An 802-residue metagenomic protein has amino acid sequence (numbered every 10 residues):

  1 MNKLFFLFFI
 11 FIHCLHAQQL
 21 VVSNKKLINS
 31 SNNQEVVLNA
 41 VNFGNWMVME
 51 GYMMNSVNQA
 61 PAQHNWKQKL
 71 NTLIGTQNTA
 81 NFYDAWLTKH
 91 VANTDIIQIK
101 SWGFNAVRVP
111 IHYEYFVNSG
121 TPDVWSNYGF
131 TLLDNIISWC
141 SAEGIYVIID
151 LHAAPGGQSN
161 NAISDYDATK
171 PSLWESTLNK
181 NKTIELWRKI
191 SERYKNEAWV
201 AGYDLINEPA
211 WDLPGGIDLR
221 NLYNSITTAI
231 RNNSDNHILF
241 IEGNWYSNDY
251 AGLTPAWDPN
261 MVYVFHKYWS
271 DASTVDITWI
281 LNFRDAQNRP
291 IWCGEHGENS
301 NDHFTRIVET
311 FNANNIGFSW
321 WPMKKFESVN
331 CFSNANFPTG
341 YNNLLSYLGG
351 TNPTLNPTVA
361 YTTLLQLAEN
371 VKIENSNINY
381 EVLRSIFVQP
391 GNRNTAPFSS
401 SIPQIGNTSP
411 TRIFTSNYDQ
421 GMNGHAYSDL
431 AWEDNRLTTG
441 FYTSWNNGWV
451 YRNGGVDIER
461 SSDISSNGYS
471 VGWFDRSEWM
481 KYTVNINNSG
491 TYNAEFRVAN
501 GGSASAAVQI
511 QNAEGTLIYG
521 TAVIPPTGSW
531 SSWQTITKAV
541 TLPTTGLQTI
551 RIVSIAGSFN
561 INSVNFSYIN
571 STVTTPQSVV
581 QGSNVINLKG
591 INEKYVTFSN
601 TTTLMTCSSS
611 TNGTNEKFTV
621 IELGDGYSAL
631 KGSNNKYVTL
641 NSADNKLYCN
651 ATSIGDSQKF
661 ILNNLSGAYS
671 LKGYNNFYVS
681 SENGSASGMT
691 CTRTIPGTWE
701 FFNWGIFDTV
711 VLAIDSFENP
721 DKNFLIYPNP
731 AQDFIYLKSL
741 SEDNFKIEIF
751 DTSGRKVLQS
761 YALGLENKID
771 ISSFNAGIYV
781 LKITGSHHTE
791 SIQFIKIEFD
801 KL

Functional and structural regions predicted by a protein language model:
M1-Q18, E798-L802: Bacterial Sec-dependent N-terminal signal peptides
F6, D715-Y727, A731-L802: C-terminal outer-membrane/trafficking sorting elements
L20, E175-F326, N330-S346: Extracellular glycoside hydrolase catalytic/binding regions
V22-S30, E35-L38, N42-A251: Active-site mouth of glycoside hydrolases
R306, T310-G406: Aromatic-rich peripheral "rim/lid" segments of glycoside hydrolase catalytic domains that contact and position glycan
S385-T574: Extracytoplasmic
M480-Y482, I536-K538, E616, Q658 (+1 more regions): Short strand-edge motifs at loop-to-beta-strand transitions and within beta-strands of extracellular beta-rich domains
V573-L712: Lectin-like carbohydrate-binding module/patch detector with strong preference for beta-trefoil
